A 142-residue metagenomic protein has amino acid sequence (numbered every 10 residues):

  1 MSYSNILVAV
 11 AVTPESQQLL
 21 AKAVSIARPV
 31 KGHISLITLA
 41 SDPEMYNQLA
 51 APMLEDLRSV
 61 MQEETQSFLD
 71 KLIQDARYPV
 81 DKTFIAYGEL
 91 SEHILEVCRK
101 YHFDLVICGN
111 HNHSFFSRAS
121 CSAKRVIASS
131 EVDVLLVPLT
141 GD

Functional and structural regions predicted by a protein language model:
M1, I73-V106, H113: Structural beta-alpha unit
S2-A50, S129: Small/aliphatic-rich secondary-structure junction motif
V24, D70, K124: Active-site phosphate/pyrophosphate- and oxyanion-stabilizing loops and adjacent acidic/basic residues in soluble
H33, R125, D133-L135: Proline-centered loop/turn at the N-terminus of a beta-strand
A51-E55, K100-Y101, K124-R125: Short, hinge-like loop/turn segments at secondary-structure boundaries
M53-S67: A short acidic, glycine-rich active-site loop that binds or catalyzes chemistry on phosphate/adenosine moieties
L105-S129: Glycine-rich, Arg-bearing micro-motifs that act as flexible, cationic patches
V132-D142: Short, flexible loop segments at boundaries between secondary-structure elements
